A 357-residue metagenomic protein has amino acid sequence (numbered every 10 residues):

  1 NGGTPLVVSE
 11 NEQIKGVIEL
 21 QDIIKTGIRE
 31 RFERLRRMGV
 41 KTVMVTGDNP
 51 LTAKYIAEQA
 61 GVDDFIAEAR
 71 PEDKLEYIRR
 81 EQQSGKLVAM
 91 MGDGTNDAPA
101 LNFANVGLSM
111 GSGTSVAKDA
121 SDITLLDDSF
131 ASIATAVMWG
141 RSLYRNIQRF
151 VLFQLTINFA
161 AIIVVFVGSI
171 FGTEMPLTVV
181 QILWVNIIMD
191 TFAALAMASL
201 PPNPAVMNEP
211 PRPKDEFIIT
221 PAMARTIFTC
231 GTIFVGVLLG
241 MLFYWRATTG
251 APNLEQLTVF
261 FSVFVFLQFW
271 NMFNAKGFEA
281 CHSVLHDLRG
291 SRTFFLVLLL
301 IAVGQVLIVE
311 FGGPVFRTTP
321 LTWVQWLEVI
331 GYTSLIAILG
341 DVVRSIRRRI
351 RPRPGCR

Functional and structural regions predicted by a protein language model:
G2-T4, V8-F153, I157-F159, P201 (+1 more regions): Conserved ATP-binding TGD loop and adjacent catalytic N/P-domain core of P-type ATPases
E81-N96, A104, L108-A280: Membrane-embedded transport module
I219-A224, A280-L300: C-terminal membrane-solvent junction of multi-pass transporters and transport-like membrane proteins
V237-M241, L299-P314: Hydrophobic alpha-helical transmembrane segments in multi-pass integral membrane proteins
F266, N271, T293-I308: Hydrophobic alpha-helical membrane segments
Q268-M272, A337-S345: Alpha-helical transmembrane segments
E310-L327: Extracellular/periplasmic helix-loop-helix junctions in multi-pass membrane proteins
V342-C356: Membrane-interface capping segments at transmembrane-helix boundaries
